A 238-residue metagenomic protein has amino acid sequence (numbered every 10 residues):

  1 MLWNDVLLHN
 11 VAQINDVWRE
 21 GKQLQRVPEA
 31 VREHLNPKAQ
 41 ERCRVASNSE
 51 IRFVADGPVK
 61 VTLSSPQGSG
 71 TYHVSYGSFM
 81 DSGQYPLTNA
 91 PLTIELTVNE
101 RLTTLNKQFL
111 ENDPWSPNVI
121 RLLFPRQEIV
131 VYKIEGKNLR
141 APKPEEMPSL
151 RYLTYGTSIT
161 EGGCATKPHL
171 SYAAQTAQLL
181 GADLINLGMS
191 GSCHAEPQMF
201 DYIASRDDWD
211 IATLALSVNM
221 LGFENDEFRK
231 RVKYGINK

Functional and structural regions predicted by a protein language model:
M1-R151: N-terminal secretory targeting modules
K38-Q40, G188-S192: Short, flexible loop segments at the rims of nucleotide/cofactor-binding pockets, characterized by
R44, P197-K238: Alpha-helical cap/lid subdomain in secreted, periplasmic, or secretory-pathway luminal O-acyl-processing enzymes
R121-M189, Q198-A204, D208: Serine-esterase "nucleophile elbow" of acetyl-processing enzymes
I159-E161, S190-H194, V218-G222: Solvent-exposed loop/turn segments at secondary-structure junctions within structured extracellular/periplasmic domains
K167, S190-H194, D226, K230: Conserved phosphate-coordination/catalytic loops
